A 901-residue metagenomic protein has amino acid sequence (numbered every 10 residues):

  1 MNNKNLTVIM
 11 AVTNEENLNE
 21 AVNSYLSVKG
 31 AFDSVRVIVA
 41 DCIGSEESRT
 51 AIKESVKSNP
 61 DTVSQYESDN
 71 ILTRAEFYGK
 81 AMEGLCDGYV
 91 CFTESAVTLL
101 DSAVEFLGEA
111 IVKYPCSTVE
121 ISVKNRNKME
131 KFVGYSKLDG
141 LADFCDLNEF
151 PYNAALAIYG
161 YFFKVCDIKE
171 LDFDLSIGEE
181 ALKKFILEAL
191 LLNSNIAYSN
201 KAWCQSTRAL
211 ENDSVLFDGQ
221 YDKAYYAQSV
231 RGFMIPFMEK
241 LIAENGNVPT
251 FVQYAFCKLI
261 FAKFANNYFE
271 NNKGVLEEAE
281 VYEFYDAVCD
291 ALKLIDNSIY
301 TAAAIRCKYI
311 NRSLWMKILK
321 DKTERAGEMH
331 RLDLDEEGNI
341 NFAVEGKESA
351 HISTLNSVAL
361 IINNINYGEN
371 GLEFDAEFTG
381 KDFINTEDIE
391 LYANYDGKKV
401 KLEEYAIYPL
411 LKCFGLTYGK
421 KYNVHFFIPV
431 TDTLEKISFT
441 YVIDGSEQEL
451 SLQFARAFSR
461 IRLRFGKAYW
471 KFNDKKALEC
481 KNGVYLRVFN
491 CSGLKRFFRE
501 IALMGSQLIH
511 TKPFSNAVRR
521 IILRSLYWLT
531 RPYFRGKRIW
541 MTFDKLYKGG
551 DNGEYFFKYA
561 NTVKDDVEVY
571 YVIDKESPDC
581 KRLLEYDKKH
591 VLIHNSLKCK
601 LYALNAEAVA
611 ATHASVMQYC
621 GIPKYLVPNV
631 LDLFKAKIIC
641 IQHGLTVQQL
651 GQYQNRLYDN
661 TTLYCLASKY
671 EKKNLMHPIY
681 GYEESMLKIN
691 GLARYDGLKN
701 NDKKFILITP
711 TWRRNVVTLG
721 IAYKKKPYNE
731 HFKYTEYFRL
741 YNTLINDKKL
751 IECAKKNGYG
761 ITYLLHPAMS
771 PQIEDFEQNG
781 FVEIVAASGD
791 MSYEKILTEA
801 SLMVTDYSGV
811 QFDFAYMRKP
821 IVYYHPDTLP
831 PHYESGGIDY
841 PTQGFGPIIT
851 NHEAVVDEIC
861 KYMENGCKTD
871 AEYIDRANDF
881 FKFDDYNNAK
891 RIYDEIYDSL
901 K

Functional and structural regions predicted by a protein language model:
N14-K29: Short, well-formed alpha-helical segments that are part of the catalytic scaffolds of diverse glycosyltransferases
S68-L85: Glycine-rich, basic loop-to-helix element that forms the pyrophosphate-binding segment of sugar-nucleotide handling
T98, S102-Y135: Conserved donor NDP-sugar-binding/catalytic core segment of glycosyltransferases
C145-A224, S229-G232, A243-G246: Conserved nucleotide-sugar donor-binding catalytic segment
N247, G550-F557, N561, A693-D775 (+2 more regions): Conserved catalytic-core segment of nucleotide-activated headgroup transferases in glycan assembly
F374-E377, E404, Y408-F414, W528-P532 (+1 more regions): Active-site and donor-binding regions of nucleotide-sugar-utilizing enzymes
V518-Y527, A636, Q642, Q648-L740 (+3 more regions): A nucleotide-sugar donor-handling region in carbohydrate enzymes
E683, D775-G780, G809-F880: Catalytic binding pocket for nucleotide-activated donors in carbohydrate/polymer assembly enzymes
